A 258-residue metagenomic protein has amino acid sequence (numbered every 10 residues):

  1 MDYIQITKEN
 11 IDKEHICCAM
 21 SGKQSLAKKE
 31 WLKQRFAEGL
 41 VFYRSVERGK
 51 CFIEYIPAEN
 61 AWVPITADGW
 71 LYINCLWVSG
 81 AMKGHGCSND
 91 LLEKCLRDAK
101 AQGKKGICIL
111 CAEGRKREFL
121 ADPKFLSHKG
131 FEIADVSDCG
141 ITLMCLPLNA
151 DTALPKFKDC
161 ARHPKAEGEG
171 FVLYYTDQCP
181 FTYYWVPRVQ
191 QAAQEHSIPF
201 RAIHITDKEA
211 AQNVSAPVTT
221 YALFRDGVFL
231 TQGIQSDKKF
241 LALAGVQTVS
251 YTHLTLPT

Functional and structural regions predicted by a protein language model:
M1-R48, D159-C160, F181, W185-A192: Short amphipathic alpha-helix that is part of the acyltransferase structural core
W31, F36-Y43, I53-D68: A conserved beta-strand-loop-helix scaffold within acyl/acetyltransferase catalytic domains
G49-E59, Y72, W77: Conserved beta-strand in the GNAT
L76-K83, E113: A short, internal acetyl-CoA/4′-phosphopantetheine-binding micro-motif in the GNAT/acyltransferase core
G84-A99: Conserved acetyl-CoA-binding loop-helix of GNAT-fold acetyltransferases
A99-R115: Conserved GNAT acetyl-CoA-binding A-motif
E113-V136: Conserved active-site alpha-helix within GNAT-family acetyltransferase domains
Y251-T258: Conserved small/polar residues in nucleotide/adenosyl-binding loops
